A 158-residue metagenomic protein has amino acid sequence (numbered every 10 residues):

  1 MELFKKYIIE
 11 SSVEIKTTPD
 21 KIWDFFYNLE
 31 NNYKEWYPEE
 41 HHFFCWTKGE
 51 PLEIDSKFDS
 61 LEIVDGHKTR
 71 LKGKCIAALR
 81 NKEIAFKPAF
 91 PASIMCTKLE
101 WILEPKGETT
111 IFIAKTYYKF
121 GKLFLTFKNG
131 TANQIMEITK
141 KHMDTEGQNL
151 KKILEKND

Functional and structural regions predicted by a protein language model:
M1-K48: Hydrophobic ligand-binding cavity/cleft-lining segments
K5-Y7, I54, H67, M95 (+1 more regions): Residue-level preference for beta-strand/loop junctions
S11-V13, L71-A77, T97-P105: Hydrophobic/aromatic beta-strand elements that line small-molecule binding cavities or substrate pockets in beta-rich
T18, R80-N81, K106-T109: Short strand-connecting beta-turns/loops that link adjacent beta-strands
N28-L29, F112, K156-N157: Generic structural signal for alpha-helix termini and adjacent loop/cap motifs
F44-A92, T145-Q148, K152-D158: Glycine-rich portal/gate segments that line the openings of hydrophobic small-molecule binding cavities
A89-K141, T145: Beta-strand/loop substructures that line and gate deep hydrophobic ligand-binding cavities in soluble
